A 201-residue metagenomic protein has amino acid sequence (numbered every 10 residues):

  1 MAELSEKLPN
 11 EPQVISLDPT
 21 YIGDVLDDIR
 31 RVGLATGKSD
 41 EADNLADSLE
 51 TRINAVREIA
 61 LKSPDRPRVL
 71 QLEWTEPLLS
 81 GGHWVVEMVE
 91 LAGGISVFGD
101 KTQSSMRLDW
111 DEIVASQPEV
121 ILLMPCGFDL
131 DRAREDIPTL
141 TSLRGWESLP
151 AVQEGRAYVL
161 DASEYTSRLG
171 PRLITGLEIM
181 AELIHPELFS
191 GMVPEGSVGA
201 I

Functional and structural regions predicted by a protein language model:
M1-A35, R107-S148: Acidic/His-rich segments in extracytoplasmic proteins that coordinate ligands and/or metal ions
M1-S5, L26-I29, G33, D43-A46 (+8 more regions): Extracytoplasmic/secreted envelope proteins and their assembly/folding machinery, especially bacterial periplasmic
E6-P9, L34-K38, N54, E58-L61 (+4 more regions): Sec-exported extracytoplasmic/periplasmic mature domains
P12-P19, R30-S39, W74-E76, S163-G170: Second-shell loop/turn segments in exported
V14-S16, R68-Q71, S96-G99, I121-M124 (+1 more regions): Structural recognition of the beta-strand scaffold that forms the well-ordered cores of secreted hydrolase catalytic
D24-L34, D43, F128-I201: Structured C-terminal subdomain patch of bacterial secreted/periplasmic proteins
D40-A92, Y165, S197-I201: Basic- and aromatic-lined ligand-binding clefts that recognize polyanionic substrates
G82-S105, P125: His/Asp/Glu-enriched short active-site or ligand-binding loop at hydrolase and phosphoryl-transfer sites
